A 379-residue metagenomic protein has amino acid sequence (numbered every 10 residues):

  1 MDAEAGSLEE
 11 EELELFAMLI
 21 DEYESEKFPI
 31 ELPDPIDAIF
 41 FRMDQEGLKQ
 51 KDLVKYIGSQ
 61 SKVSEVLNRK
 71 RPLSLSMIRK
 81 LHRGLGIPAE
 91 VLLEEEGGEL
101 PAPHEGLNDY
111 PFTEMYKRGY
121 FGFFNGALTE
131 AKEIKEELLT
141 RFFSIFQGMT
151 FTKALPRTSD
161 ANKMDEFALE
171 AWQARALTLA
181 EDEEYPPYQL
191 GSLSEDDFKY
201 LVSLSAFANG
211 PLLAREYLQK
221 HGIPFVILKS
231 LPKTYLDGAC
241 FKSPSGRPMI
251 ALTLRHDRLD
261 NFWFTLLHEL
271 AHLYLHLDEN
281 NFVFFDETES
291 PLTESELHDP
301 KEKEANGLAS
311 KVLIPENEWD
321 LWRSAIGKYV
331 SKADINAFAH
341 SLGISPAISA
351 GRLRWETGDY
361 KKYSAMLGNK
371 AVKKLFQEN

Functional and structural regions predicted by a protein language model:
M1-A38, Q45: N-terminal flexible/basic segments that precede or flank functional cores
E11, E24, I30-P35, F41 (+2 more regions): Active-site hotspot residues in diverse enzymes, especially metal/ion-binding acidic/histidine motifs
F28-P35, L48-Q60: Short, flexible active-site-proximal loops enriched in glycine and acidic residues
M43-D44, P72: Short amphipathic helical patch at the helix-1/turn junction of helix-turn-helix
L48, G58, L73-S76, A333: Residue-level signal for the short linker/turn that defines the boundary of a DNA-recognition helix
K51-D52, K80, A337: Alpha-helical residues within helix-turn-helix
I57-L73: Recognition helix of helix-turn-helix/homeodomain-like DNA-binding domains that insert into the DNA major groove
S76-V91: DNA major-groove recognition helix of helix-turn-helix/homeodomain DNA-binding modules
